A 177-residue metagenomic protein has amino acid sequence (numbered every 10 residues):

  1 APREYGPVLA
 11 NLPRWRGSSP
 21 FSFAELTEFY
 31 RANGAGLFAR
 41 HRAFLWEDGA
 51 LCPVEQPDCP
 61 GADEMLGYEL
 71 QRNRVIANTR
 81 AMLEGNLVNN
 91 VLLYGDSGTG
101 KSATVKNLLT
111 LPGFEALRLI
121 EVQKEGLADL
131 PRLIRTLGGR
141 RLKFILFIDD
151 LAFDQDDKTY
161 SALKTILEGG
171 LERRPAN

Functional and structural regions predicted by a protein language model:
A1-L70: AAA+ P-loop ATPase mechanoenzymes
P57-V91: Pre-Walker A (pre-P-loop) alpha-helix and adjacent loop at the N terminus of AAA/AAA+ ATPase modules, a conserved
R74-N78, D129-L133, A162: Well-ordered alpha-helical segments embedded in enzymatic catalytic cores
G85-V105: Walker A/P-loop nucleotide-binding motif
N86-V88, E115-A116, R140-L142, R173-A176: Short loop/turn elements that form and flank the Walker-type P-loop nucleotide-binding site in RecA-like NTPase cores
K106-T110: A conserved segment at the C-terminal end of the G1
L111-F144, D150-D156: AAA+/P-loop NTPase substrate/partner-engagement loops
R135-G139, D154-N177: Conserved catalytic/switch belt of AAA+ P-loop NTPases
